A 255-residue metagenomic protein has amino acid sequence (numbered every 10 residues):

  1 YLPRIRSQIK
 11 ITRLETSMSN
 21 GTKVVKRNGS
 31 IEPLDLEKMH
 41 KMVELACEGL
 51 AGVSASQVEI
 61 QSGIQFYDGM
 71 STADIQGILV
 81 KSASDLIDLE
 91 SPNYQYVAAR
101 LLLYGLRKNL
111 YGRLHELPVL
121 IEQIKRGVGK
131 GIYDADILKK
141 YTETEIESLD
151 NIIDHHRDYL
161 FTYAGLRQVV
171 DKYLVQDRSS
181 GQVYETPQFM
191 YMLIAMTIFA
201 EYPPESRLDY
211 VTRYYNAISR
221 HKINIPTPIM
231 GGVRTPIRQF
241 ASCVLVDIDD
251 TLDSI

Functional and structural regions predicted by a protein language model:
I5, I9-I11: Short hydrophobic transmembrane-like helices used for membrane targeting/insertion
R13-I255: Extended catalytic cores of very large enzyme megasubunits
